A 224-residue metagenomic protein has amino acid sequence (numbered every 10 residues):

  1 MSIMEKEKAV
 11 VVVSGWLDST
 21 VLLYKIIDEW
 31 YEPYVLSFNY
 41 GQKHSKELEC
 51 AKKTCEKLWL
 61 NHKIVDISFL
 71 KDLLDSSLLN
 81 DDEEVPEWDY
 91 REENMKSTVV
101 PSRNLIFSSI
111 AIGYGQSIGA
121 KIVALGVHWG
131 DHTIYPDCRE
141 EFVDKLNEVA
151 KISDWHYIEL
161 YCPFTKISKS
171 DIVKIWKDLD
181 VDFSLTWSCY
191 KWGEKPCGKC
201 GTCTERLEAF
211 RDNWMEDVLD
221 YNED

Functional and structural regions predicted by a protein language model:
S2-D180: ATP-dependent adenylation/nucleotidyltransferase module used to activate substrates
S109, L185-E208: Local cysteine-cluster metal-coordination motifs and their immediate loop/turn environment, predominantly Fe-S cluster
D131, F210-R211: Glycine-rich nucleotide phosphate-binding loop and flanking beta-alpha elements of Rossmann-like dinucleotide-binding
D154, R211-W214: Short amphipathic alpha-helical interaction/hinge segments
W192-G193, W214-D224: Short cysteine/histidine-rich metal-coordination sites, predominantly Zn2+-binding motifs
